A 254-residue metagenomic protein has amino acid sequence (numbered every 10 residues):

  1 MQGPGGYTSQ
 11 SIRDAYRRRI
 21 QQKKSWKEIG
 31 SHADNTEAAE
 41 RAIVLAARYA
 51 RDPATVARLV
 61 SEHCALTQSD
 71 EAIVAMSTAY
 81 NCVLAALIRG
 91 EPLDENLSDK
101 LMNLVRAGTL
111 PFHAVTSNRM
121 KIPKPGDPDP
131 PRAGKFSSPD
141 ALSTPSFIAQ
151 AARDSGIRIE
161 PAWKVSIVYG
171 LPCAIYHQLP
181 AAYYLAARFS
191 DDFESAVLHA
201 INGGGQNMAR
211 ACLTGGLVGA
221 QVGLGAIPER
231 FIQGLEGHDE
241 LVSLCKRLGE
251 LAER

Functional and structural regions predicted by a protein language model:
M1-R254: Structured, active/binding-site neighborhoods that engage oxygen-rich ligands
